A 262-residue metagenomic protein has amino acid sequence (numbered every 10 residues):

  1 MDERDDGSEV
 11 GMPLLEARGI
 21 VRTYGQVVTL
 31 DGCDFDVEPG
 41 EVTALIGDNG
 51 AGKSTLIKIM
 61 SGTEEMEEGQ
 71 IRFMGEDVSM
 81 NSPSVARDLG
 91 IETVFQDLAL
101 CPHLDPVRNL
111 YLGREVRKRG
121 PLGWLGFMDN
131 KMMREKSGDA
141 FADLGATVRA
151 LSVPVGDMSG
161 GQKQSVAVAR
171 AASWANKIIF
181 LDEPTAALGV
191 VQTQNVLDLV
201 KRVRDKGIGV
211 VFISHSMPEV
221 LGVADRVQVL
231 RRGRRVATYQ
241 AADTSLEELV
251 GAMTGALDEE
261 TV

Functional and structural regions predicted by a protein language model:
D2-V262: Glycine-rich phosphate-binding loops of nucleotide-dependent enzymes
